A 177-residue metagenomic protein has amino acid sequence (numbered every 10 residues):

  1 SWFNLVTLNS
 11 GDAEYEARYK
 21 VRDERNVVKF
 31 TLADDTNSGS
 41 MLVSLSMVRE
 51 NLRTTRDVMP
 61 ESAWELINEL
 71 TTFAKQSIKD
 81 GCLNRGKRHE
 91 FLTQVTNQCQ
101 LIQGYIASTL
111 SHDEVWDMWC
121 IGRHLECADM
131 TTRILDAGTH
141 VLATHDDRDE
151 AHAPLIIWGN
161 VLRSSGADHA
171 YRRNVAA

Functional and structural regions predicted by a protein language model:
W2-A177: Alpha-helical transmembrane segments and their helix-helix packing motifs
